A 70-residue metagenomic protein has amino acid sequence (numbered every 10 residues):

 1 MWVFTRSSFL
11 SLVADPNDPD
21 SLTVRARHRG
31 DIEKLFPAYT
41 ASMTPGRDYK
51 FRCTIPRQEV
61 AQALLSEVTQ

Functional and structural regions predicted by a protein language model:
M1-Q70: Structured alpha/beta or helical-core interaction and ligand-binding surfaces enriched in interleaved
